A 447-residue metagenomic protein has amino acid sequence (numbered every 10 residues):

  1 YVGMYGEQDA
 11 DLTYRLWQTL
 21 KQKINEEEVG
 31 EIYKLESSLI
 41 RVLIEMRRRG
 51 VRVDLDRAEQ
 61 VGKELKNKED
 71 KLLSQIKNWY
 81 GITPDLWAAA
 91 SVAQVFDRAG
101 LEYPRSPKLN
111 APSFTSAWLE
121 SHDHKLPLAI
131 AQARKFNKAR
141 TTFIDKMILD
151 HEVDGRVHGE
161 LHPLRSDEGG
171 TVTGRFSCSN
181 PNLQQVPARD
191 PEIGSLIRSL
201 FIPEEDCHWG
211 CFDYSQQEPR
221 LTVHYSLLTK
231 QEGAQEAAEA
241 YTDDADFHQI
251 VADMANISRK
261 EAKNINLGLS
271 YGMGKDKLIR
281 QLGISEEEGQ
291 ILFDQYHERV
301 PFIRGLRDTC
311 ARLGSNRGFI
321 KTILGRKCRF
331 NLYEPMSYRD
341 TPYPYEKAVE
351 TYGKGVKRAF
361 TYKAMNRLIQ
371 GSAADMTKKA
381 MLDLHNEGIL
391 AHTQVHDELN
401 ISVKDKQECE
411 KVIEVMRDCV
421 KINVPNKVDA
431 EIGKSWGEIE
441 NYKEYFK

Functional and structural regions predicted by a protein language model:
Y1-I193, I202, D206-H208, S215-E218 (+4 more regions): Conserved "right-hand" nucleotidyltransferase catalytic core of DNA-directed polymerases
Q22, L35-V42, R358, K378 (+4 more regions): Catalytic phosphate/metal-binding cores of nucleic-acid and nucleotide-processing enzymes, i.e., regions that mediate
R48, L101-P104, H124, D253-L390 (+1 more regions): Conserved catalytic core of nucleic-acid polymerases
E218-M254, L332-G355: Metal-dependent catalytic core segments for phosphate chemistry
Q281, N400-K404: Short hydrophobic/aromatic beta-strand micro-patches that form the beta-sheet surface supporting nucleotide- or nucleic
E286, K404-E408: Helix N-cap motif at beta-to-alpha junctions
R299-V300, E414-V424: A common structural junction motif
K421-G433: Conserved short beta-strand edge segments in small beta-sheet-based binding/regulatory domains
